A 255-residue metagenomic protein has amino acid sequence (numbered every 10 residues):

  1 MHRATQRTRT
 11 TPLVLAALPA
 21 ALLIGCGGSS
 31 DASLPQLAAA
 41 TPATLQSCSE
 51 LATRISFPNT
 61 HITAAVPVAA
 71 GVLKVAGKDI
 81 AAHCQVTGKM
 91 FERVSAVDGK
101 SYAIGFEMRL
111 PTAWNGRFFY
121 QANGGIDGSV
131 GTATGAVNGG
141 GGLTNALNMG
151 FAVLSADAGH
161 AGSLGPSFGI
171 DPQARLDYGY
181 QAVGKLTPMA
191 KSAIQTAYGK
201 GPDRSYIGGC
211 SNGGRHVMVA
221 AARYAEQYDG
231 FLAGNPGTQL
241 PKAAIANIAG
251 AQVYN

Functional and structural regions predicted by a protein language model:
H2-L15, N235: Bacterial N-terminal signal peptides that target proteins for export
L22-G25: C-terminal motif of bacterial Sec signal peptides marking the signal peptidase cleavage site
G28-R117, V130-A133, G140-G141: Catalytic-loop region of hydrolases
N115-G116, N123-G199, I245: Cap/lid segment of the alpha/beta-hydrolase catalytic domain
K200-S211: Alpha/beta-hydrolase fold nucleophile elbow
G214-A225: Short glycine-enriched nucleophile-adjacent loop and the immediately C-terminal alpha-helix near the catalytic center
A220, Y228-N255: A catalytic-pocket lid/entrance helix-loop region that shapes and gates access to the active site across common
